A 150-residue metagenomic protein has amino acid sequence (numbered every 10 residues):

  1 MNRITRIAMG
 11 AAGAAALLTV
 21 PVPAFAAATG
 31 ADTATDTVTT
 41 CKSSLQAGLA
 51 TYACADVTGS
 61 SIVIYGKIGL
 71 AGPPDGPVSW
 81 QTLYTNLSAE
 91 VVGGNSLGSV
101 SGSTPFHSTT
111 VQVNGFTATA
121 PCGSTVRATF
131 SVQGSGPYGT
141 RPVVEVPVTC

Functional and structural regions predicted by a protein language model:
M1-A28: Secretory targeting and sorting signals
A27-C150: Post-signal peptide N-terminal regions of Sec-secreted extracellular proteins
